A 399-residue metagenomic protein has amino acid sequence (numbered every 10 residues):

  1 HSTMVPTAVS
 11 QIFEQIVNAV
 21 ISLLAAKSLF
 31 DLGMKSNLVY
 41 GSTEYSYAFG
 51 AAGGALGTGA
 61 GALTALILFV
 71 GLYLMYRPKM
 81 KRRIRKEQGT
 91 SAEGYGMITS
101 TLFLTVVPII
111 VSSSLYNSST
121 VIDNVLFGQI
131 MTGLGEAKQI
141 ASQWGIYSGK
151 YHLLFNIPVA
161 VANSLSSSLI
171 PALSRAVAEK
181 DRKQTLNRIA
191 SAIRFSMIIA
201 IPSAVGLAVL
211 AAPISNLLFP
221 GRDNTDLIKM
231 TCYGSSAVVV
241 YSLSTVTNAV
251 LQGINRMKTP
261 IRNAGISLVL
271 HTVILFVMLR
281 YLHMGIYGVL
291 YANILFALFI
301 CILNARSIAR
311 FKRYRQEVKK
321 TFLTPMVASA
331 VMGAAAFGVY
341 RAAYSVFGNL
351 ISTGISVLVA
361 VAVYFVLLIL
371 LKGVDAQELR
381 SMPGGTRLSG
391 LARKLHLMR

Functional and structural regions predicted by a protein language model:
H1-Q11, S236-I266: Membrane-interface junctions at transmembrane-helix termini in multi-pass inner-membrane proteins
V5, I16-I67, L72, K258 (+5 more regions): Membrane-interface helix-loop junctions in multi-pass transport and translocation proteins
K35-T90, M97-L102, R188-L218, I286-K312 (+1 more regions): Short alpha-helical transmembrane segments in multi-pass integral membrane proteins
V111-P158, R175, S215-R222, A342: Helix-terminus/linker motif at the lipid-water interface of multi-pass membrane proteins
V159-E179: Helix-loop junctions and terminal segments of transmembrane helices in multi-pass membrane transport/translocation
A208-V238: Interfacial segments at transmembrane-helix termini and the short loops linking adjacent helices
T247-N255, A305-T321, Y344, V374: Alpha-helical transmembrane segments
G338-R399: Membrane-proximal transmembrane or re-entrant/amphipathic helices at the cytosolic face
